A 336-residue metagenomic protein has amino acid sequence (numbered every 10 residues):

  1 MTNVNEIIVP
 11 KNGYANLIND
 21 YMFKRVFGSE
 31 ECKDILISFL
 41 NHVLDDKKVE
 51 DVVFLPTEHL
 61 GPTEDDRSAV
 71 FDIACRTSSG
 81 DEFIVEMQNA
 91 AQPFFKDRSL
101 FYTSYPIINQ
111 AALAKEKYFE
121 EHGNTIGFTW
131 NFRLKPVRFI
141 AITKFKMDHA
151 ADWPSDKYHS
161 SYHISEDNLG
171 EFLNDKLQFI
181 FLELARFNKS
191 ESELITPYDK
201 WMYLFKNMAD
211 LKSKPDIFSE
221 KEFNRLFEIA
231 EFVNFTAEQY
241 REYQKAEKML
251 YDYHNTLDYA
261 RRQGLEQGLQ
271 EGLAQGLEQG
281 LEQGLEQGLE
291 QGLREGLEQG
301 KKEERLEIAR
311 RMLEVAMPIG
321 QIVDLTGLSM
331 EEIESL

Functional and structural regions predicted by a protein language model:
M1-L336: Elongated, amphipathic alpha-helical interaction scaffolds
